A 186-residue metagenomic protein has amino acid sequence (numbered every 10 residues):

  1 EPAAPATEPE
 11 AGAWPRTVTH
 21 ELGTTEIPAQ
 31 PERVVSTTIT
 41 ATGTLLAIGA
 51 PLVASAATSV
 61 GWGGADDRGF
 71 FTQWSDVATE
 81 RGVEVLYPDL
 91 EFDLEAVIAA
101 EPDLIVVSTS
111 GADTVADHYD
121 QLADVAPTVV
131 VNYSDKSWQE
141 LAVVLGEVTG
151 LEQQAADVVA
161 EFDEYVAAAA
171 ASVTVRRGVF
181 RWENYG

Functional and structural regions predicted by a protein language model:
E1-A41, Q153-R181: Bacterial Sec-exported substrate-binding components of ABC uptake systems
T24, T114-G186: Extracytoplasmic substrate-binding proteins
T25-E26, I39-T44, G69-F70, E95 (+1 more regions): Pocket-flanking alpha-helical
E32, E84, D103: Conserved acidic residues
S36, S55, P88, V107 (+1 more regions): Short beta-strand and adjacent tight-turn residues that come in two discontinuous sequence segments and form the edges
T40-G43, T58-G61, L104, G111-D113 (+2 more regions): Solvent-exposed loop/turn segments at secondary-structure junctions within structured extracellular/periplasmic domains
T42-E91: A short, structured surface patch at a secondary-structure boundary
L94-V107, P127: Proline-aspartate-enriched helix->loop->beta-strand connector
